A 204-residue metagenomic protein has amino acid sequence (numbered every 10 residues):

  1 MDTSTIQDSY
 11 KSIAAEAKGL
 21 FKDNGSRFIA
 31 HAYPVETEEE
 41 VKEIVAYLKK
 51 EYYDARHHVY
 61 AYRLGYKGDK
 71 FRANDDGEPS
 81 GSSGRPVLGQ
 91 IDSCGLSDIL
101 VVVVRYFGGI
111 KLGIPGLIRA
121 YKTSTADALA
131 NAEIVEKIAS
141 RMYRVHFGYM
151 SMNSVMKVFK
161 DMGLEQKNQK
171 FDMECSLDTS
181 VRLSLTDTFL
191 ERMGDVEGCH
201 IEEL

Functional and structural regions predicted by a protein language model:
M1-S82, E202-L204: C-terminal regulatory domains involved in ligand/effector binding and gene-expression control
F21-S26, V135-K137, K170-F171: Short, flexible turn/loop "capping" segments at secondary-structure junctions
S83-N131: Active-site beta-strand/loop microenvironment that shapes enzyme catalytic pockets
E133-Y149: Short glycine-/aliphatic-rich beta-strand segments at the starts of folded cytosolic domains
H146-L164: Short amphipathic alpha-helix segments
V155-D161, D187-E197: Short amphipathic alpha-helices in soluble, non-transmembrane regions that often serve as interface/regulatory elements
Q166-F171, V196-L204: Conserved short beta-strand edge segments in small beta-sheet-based binding/regulatory domains
T179, L185-T188: Terminal, non-globular segments
